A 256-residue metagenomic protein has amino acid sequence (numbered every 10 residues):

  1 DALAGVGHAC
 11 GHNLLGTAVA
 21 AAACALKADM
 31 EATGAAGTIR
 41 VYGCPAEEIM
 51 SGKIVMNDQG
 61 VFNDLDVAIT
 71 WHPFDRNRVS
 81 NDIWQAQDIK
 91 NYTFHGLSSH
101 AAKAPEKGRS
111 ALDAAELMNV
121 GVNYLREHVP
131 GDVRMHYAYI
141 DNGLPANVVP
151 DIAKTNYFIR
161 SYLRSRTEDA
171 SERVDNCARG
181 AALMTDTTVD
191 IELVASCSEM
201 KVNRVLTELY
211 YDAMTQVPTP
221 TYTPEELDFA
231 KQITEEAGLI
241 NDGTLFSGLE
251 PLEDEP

Functional and structural regions predicted by a protein language model:
L3-G7, N13-L14, A32-P150: Histidine/acidic-residue-rich, glycine-tolerant segments that coordinate divalent metal ions
G7-H8, A23: Internal helix-loop-helix
G16-A21, A25, M56, Y210: Cytochrome P450 catalytic-core helices
T17, S51-G52, A102, S165 (+2 more regions): Residues that form or flank phosphate/diphosphate-binding pockets in enzymes that use nucleotide phosphates
A21-A36: Flexible, small-residue-rich helix->loop connector segments that border functional cores
D29, T33, A101-P105, R164-D169 (+1 more regions): Inter-helical turn/loop segments and adjacent helix faces that build the functional surface of alpha-helical bundle
L112, E116-P256: Metal-dependent amide/peptide-bond hydrolase catalytic core, centered on the "pita-bread" metallohydrolase fold
